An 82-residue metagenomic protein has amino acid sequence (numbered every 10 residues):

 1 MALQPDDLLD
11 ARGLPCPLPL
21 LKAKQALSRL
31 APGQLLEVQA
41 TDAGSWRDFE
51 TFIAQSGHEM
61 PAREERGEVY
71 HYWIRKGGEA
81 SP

Functional and structural regions predicted by a protein language model:
M1-A2, R29: Generic structural signal for beta-strand residues in well-ordered domains
A2-D10: Right-handed parallel beta-helix/beta-solenoid
D6, G33-E37, V69-H71: Intrinsic-disorder/low-complexity, polar/charged segments enriched in Ser/Thr/Lys/Arg/Asp/Glu/Gln
A11-E64: Amphipathic, hydrophobic secondary-structure cores in small proteins
R63-W73: Short, surface-exposed, charge-dense and proline/glycine-enriched linear segments
H71-S81: Core SAM-dependent methyltransferase catalytic element
